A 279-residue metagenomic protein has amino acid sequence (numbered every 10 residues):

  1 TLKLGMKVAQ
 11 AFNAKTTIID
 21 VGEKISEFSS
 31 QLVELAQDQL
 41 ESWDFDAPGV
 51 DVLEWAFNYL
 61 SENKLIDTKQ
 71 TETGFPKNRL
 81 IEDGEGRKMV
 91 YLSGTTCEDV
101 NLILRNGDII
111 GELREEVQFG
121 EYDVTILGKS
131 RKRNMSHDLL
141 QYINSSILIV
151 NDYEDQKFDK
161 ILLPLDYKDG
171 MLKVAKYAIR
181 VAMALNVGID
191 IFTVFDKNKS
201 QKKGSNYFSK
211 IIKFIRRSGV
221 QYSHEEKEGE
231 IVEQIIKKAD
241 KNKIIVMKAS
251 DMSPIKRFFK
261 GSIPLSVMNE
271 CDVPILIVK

Functional and structural regions predicted by a protein language model:
T1-T68, K160-E225, K238, I244: Small/aliphatic-rich secondary-structure junction motif
L2-L4, L102-Q156, A239-K279: Gly/Ser-rich helix-loop-strand patches that form or flank binding pockets for ribonucleotide-derived cofactors
N13, T96-D99, N144, N186 (+2 more regions): A generic structural signal for alpha->beta connector loops
I18, K69-T71, N101-L104, I149 (+3 more regions): A structural preference for short, hydrophobic beta-strand core positions in alpha/beta folds
E27, S200, E233-I235, S253-R257: Short active-site-adjacent structural elements
T71-Y91, T95, N101-E112, K227-V232: Charged docking surfaces used in two-component/phosphorelay signaling
K88-C97, G120, S205, S209-K213: Short, charged N-terminal beta->alpha structural module
